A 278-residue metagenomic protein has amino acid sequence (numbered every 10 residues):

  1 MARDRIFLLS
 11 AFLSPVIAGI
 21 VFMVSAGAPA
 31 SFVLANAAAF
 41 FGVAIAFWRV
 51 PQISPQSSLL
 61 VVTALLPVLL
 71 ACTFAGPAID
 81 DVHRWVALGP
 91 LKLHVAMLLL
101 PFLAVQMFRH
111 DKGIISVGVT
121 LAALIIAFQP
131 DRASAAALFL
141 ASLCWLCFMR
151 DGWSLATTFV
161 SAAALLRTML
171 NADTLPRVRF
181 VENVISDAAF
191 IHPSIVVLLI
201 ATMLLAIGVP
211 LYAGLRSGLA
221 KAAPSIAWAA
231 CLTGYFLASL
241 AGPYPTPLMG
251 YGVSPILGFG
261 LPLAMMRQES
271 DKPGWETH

Functional and structural regions predicted by a protein language model:
M1-L13, Q56-S58: N-terminal membrane topogenic signal
P15-S116, A123-A127, G242-P247, Y251 (+2 more regions): Membrane-helix boundary/helix-loop-helix interface segments in multi-pass membrane proteins
L34-V43, P193-Y212: Hydrophobic alpha-helical transmembrane segments
G42-A44, L100-L103, V117-L124, A137-C144 (+2 more regions): Hydrophobic, membrane-inserted alpha-helices
H110-L124, A133-L165, G258-A264: Hydrophobic alpha-helical segments of polytopic membrane proteins
N171-I191: Membrane-interface interhelical connector segments
A213-W228: Membrane-interface helix-loop-helix junctions at transmembrane boundaries of multi-pass membrane enzymes, predominantly
A223-I226, T233-P262: Membrane-water interface signatures at transmembrane helix termini and the short loops that connect adjacent helices
